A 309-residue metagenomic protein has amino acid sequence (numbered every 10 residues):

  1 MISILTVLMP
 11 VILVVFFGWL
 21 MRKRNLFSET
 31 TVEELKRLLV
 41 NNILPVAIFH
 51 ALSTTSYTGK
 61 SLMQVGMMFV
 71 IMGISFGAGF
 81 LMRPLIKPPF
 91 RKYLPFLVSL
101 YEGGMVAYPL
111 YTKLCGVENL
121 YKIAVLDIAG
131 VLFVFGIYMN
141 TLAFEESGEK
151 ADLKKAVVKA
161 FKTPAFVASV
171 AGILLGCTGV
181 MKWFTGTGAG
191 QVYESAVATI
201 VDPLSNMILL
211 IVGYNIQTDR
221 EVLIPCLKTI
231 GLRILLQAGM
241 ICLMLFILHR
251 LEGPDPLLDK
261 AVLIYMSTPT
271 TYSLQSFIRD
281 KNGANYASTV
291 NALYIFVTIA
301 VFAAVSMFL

Functional and structural regions predicted by a protein language model:
M1-L309: Alpha-helical transmembrane segments of multi-pass small-molecule/ion transporters
